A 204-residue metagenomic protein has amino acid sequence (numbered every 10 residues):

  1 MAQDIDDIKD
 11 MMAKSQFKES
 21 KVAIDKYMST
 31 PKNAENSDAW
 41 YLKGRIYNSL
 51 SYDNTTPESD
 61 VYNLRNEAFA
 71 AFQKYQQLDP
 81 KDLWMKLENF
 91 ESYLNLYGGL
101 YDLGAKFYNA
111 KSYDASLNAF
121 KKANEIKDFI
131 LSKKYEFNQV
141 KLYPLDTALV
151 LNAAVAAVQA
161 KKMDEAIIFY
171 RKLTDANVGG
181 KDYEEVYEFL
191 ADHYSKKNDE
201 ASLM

Functional and structural regions predicted by a protein language model:
M1-A2, Y194-M204: Short, intrinsically disordered, charge-balanced linker/junction segments flanking boundaries in proteins
Q3-L64: Start-of-domain marker
D6-K9, E35-N54, L83-K111, L117-K122 (+2 more regions): Amphipathic alpha-helical repeat scaffolds of TPR domains
F17, E58, R65, Y113-D114 (+2 more regions): TPR-repeat structural position
S20, A68, S116, A166 (+1 more regions): Single-residue signature of alpha-solenoid repeat helices
Y27-E35, F72-N95, I126-P144, K172-E184: Short solvent-exposed coil/turn linkers within tandem alpha-helical repeat scaffolds
D128-F129, V155-M163, I167, R171-N177: Generic signature of mature, soluble extracytoplasmic domains
